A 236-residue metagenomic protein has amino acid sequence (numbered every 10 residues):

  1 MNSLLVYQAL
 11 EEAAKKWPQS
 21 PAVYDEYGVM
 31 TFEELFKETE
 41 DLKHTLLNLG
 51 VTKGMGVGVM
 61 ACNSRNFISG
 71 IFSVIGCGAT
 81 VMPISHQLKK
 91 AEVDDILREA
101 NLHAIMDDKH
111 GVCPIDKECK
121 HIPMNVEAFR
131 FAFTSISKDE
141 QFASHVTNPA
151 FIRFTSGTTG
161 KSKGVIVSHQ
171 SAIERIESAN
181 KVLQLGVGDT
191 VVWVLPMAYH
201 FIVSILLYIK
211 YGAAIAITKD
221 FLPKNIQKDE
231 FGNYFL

Functional and structural regions predicted by a protein language model:
N2, V6, E11, Q19-G50 (+5 more regions): Conserved AMP-binding/adenylate-forming core of the ANL superfamily
S3, Q19, I136-F154, K161 (+1 more regions): Conserved pre-ATP/AMP-binding loop-to-beta segment of ANL
E40-H44, G160, E177-N180: Solvent-exposed alpha-helix faces
M55-G56, C62-M82, H86-K90, E99-H103 (+2 more regions): A short helix-loop-beta submotif of the ANL/AMP-binding
M60-C62, H86-Q87, M106-H110, N125 (+3 more regions): Structural motif
N101-H103, K117-F129, A172, T190-V192 (+1 more regions): Conserved helix-loop-beta element of the AMP-binding
D107-T147, K161: ANL superfamily adenylate-forming
I173-T190, M197-L236: Conserved AMP-binding/adenylation subdomain of ANL enzymes
